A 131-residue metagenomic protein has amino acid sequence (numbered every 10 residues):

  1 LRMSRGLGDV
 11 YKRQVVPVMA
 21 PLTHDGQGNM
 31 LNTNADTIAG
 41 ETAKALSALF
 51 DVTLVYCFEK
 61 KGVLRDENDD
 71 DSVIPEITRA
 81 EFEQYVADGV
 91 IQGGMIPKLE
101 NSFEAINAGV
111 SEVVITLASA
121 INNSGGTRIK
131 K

Functional and structural regions predicted by a protein language model:
L1-Y11: Single conserved hydrophobic/aromatic residue that forms the stacking wall/gate of nucleotide- or nucleobase-binding
D9-Q14, L22-T23: Glycine/proline-rich, flexible active-site/cofactor-binding loop segments that harbor closely spaced acidic
K12, K44-A48: Short, conserved, surface-exposed binding loops centered on an aromatic residue
V16-A20, V55-C57: Structural motif
V18-A45, V73-N122: Polyanion-binding loop/helix "lid" in catalytic or ligand-binding cores
N29-M30, R65-N68, G125-G126: Short, well-ordered secondary-structure micro-motifs
S47-L64, E112-A118: Glycine-rich phosphate/pyrophosphate-binding loops and their adjacent beta-strand/loop elements at enzyme active sites
I121-K131: Short, basic/aromatic-enriched C-terminal tail that caps enzymatic domains
